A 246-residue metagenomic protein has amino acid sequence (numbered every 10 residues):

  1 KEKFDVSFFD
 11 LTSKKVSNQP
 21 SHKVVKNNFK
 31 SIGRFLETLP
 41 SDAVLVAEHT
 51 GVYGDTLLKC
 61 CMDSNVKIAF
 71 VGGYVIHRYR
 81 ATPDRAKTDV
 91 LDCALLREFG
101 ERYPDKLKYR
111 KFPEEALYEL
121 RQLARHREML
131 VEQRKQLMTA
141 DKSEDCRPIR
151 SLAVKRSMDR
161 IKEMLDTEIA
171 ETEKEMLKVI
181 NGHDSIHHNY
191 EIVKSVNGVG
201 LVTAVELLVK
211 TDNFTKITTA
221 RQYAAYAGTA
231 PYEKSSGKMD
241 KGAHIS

Functional and structural regions predicted by a protein language model:
K1-E2, N197-V199: A short acidic Gly-Thr/Ser loop motif
K1-L11, L96, L130: Gly/Thr-rich phosphate-binding beta-strand-loop-beta motif of the actin/hexokinase/Hsp70
S13-V44: Nucleic-acid-processing active sites and adjacent nucleic-acid-binding tracks, predominantly divalent metal-dependent
A43-Y53: Short glycine-rich phosphate-binding loop at a beta-alpha junction
V44, K67, A230: Residue-level detector of anion-binding/catalytic polar loops
K59-M62, A69-I192: Long, charge-rich intrinsically disordered scaffolds of nucleic-acid metabolism proteins
S195, L201, L207-S246: Phosphate-backbone recognition surface of nucleic-acid-processing proteins
